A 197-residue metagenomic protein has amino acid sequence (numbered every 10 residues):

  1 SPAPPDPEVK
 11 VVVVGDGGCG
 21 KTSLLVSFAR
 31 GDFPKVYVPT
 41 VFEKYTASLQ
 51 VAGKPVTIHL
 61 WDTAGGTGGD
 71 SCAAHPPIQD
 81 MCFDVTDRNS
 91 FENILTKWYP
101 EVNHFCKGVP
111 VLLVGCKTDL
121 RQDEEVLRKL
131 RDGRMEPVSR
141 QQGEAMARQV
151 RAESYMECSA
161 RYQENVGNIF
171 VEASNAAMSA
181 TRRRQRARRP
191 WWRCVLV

Functional and structural regions predicted by a protein language model:
S1-R184: TRAFAC-class small GTPase G-domain
A187-V197: Polybasic, Ser/Thr-rich amphipathic helices
